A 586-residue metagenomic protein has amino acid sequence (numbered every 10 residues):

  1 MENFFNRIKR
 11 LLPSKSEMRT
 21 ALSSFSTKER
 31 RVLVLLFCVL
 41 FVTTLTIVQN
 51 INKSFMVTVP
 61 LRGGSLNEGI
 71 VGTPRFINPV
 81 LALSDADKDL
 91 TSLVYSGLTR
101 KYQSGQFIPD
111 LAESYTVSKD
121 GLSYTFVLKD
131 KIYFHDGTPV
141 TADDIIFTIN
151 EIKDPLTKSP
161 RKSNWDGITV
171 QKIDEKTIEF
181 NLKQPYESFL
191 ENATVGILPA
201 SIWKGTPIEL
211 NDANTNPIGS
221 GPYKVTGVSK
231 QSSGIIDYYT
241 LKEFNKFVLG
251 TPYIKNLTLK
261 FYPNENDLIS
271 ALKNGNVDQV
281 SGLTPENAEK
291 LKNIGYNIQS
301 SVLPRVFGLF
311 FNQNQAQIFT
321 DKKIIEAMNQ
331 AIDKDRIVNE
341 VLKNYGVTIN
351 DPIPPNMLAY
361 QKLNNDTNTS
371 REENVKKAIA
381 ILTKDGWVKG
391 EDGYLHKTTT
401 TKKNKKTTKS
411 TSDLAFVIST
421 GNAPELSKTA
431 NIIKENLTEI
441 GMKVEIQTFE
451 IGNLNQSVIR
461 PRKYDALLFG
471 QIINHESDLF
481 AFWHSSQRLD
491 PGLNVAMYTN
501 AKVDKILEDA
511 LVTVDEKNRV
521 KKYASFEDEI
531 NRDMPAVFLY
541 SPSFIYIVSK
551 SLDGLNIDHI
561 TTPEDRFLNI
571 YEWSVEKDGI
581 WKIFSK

Functional and structural regions predicted by a protein language model:
E2-L11, E113-K158, E179, I318-T320: Aromatic- and charge-enriched surface segment that lines or borders ligand/interaction sites
Q49, A331-N364, P424-K434, S457-K586: Detector for C-terminal structural segments
K53, G72-K88, L111-A112, T138 (+5 more regions): A structural "hinge/loop" feature
G69-K119, N150, I218: N-terminal lobe/hinge region of extracytoplasmic solute-binding protein
R161-G205: Surface-exposed binding/hinge segments that line and control ligand-binding clefts or catalytic entry sites
T194-N256, N266, N274, V375-K384 (+1 more regions): Gly/Pro-rich hinge or "lid" segments in bacterial periplasmic/extracellular proteins
S229, I235-E243, D321-E435, S525 (+1 more regions): Append "and occasionally in soluble cytosolic enzymes with long acidic Gly/Pro-rich linkers
F244-K290, K434, K443-E445: Ligand-site clamp/hinge motif
